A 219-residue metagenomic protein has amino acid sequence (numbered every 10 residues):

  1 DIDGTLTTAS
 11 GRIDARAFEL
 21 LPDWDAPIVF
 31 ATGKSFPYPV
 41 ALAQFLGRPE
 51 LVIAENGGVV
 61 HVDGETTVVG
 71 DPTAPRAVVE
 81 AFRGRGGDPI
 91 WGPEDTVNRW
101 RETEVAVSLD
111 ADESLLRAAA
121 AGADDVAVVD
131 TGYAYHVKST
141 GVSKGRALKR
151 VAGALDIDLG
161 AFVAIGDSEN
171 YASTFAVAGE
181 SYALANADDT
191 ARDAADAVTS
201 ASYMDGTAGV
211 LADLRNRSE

Functional and structural regions predicted by a protein language model:
D1-G11, F175: Asp-based phosphoryl-transfer active-site loop
A9, P39-A41, D63-G64, T174 (+2 more regions): Short glycine-/acidic-enriched loop or helix-start segments at secondary-structure transitions that form or flank
G11-N98: Active-site phosphate-binding/coordination module
W24, L46-R48, N56, G122-D124 (+2 more regions): Short, structured coil segments at secondary-structure junctions
I28, V52, S181-A183, V198: Short, well-ordered beta-strand core segments
R85-A178, Y182, N186, T190-R192: Conserved acidic, metal-coordinating active-site core of Asp-based, Mg2+-dependent phosphoryl-transfer enzymes
A185-E219: Asp-based, Mg2+/Mn2+-dependent phosphohydrolase catalytic module
